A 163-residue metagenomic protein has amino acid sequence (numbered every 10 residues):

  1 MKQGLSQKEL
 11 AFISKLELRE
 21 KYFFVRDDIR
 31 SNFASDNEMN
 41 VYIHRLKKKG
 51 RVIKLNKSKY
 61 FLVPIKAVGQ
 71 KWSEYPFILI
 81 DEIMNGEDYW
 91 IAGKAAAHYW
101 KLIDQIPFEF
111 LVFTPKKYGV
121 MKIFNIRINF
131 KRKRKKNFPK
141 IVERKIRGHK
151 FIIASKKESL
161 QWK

Functional and structural regions predicted by a protein language model:
K2-G86, I123: Short beta-edge/loop segments at beta->alpha junctions of small alpha/beta modules that act as binding/recognition
G4-Q7, V41-H44, W72-S73, I91-A95 (+2 more regions): Short amphipathic alpha-helical surface micro-motifs
V25, A92, I153-K157: Helix N-cap / beta->alpha transition motif
F33-D36, G86-W90, E158-K163: Generic detection of long, well-ordered alpha-helical segments
K48, D88, P139-I141: A general, composition-driven signal for non-globular sequence regions
K48-K49, F77-L79, K94, N129-K131 (+1 more regions): Short, intrinsically disordered/low-complexity patches at protein termini and at juxtamembrane boundaries
R51-V68, D88-T114: Active-site nucleotide-donor binding segment shared across nucleotidyl transfer reactions
H98-K163: Phosphate-handling catalytic interfaces
